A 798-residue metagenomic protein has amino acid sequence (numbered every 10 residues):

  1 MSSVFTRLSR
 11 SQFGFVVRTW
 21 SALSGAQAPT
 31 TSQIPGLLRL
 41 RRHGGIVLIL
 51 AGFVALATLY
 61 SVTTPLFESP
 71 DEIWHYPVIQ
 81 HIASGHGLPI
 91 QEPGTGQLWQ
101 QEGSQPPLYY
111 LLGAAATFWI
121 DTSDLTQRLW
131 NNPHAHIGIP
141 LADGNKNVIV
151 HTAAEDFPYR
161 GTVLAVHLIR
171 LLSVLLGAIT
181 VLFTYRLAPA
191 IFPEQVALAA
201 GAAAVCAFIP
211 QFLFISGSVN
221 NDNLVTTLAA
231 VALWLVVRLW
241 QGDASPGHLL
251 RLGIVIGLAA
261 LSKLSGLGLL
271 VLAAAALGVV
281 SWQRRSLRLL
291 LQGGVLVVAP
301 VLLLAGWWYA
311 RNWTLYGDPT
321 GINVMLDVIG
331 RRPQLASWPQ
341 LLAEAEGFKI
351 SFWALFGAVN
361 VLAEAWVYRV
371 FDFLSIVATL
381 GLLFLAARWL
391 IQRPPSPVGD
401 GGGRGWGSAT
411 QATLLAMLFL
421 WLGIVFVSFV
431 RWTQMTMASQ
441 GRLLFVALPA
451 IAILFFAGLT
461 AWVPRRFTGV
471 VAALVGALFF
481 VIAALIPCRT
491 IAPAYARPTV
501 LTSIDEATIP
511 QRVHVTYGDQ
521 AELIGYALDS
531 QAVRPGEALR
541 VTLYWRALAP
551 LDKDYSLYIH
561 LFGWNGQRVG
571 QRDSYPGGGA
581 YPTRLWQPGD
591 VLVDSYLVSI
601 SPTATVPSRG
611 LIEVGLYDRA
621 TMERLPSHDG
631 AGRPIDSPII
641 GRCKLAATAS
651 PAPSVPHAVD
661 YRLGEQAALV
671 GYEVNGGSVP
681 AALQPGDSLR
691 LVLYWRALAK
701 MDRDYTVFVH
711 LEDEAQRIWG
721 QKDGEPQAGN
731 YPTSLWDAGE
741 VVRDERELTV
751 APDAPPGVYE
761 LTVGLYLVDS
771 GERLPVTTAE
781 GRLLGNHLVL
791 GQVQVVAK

Functional and structural regions predicted by a protein language model:
M1, F5-L8, R18-L23, C488-K798: C-terminal luminal/periplasmic domains and tails of membrane-associated envelope-modifying transferases
F15, Q33, L235, Q241 (+3 more regions): Perimembrane helix-loop-helix junctions
I49, I254-V255, A273-A274, S286-A310 (+3 more regions): Hydrophobic alpha-helical membrane-interfacial segments at the cytosolic entry of transmembrane helices
G52-F53, G407-R431: Transmembrane alpha-helix segments characteristic of polytopic inner-membrane glycan-assembly/cell-envelope
H81-L172, I329-L335, L342, F352 (+1 more regions): Interfacial juxtamembrane loops and adjacent helix segments that form the catalytic/substrate-binding surfaces
P189-F192, A232-H248, A259: Membrane-interface transmembrane helices that cradle and orient dolichyl/undecaprenyl
H248-L264, L269-L270: Membrane-interface alpha helices of multi-pass inner-membrane proteins
W313-L390, V515-D529, L669-V670: Membrane-lumen/periplasm interface segments of multi-pass, membrane-embedded glycan/lipid transferases
